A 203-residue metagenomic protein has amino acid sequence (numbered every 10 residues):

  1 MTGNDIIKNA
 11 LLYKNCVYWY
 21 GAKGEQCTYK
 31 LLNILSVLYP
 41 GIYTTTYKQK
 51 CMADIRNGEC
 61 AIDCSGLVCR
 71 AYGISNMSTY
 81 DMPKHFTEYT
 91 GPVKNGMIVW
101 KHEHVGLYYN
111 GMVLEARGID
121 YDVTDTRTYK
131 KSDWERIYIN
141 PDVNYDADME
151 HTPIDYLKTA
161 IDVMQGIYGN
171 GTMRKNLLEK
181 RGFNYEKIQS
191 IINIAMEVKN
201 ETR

Functional and structural regions predicted by a protein language model:
M1-S65, C69-I74, H102-E103, L114-A116 (+1 more regions): N-terminal capping segments
T2-N9, C64-L67, D155-T159, R174 (+2 more regions): Stable alpha-helical elements in mature extracytoplasmic
N95-G96: Loop/turn positions that initiate beta-strands
Y108-K131: Catalytic Cys-His active-site segments of thiol-dependent hydrolases/isopeptidases
S132-I154, M164, I194-E201: Low-complexity, Gly/Ser/Thr/Pro-rich intrinsically disordered linker/tail segments
M164-K175, Y185: Extracytoplasmic Gram-positive cell-surface binding/anchoring modules and repeats
R181-T202: Repeat-associated, polar segments at repeat-unit boundaries in modular proteins
